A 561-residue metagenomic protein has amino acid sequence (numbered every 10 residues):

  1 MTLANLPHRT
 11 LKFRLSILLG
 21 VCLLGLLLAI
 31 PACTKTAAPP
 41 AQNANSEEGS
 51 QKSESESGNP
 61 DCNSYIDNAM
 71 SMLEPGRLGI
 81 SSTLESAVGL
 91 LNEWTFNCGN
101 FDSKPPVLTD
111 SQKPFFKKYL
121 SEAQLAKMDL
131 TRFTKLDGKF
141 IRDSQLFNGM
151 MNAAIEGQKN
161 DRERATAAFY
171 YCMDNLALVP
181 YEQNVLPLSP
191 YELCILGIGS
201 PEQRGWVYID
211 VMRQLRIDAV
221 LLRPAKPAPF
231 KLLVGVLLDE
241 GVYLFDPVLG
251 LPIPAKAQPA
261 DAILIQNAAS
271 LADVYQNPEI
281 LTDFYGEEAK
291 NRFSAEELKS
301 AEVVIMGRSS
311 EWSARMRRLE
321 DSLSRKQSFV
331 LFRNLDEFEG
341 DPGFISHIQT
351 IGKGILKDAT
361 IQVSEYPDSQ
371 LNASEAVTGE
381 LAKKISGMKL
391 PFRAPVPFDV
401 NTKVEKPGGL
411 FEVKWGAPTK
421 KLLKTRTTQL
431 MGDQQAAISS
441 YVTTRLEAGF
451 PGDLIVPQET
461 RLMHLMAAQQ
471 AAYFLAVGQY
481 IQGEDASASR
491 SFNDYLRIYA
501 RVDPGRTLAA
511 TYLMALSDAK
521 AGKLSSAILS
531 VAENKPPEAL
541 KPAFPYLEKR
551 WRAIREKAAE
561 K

Functional and structural regions predicted by a protein language model:
A29-A32: C-terminal motif of bacterial Sec signal peptides marking the signal peptidase cleavage site
T34-T36: Bacterial signal peptide processing site
E54-S57, N63-S64, N68-G199, D239 (+2 more regions): Secondary-structure boundary elements
K139, D143, F147, R164 (+5 more regions): Hydrophobic/aromatic-rich core segments of domains that either
Q470, F474, Y512-L513, K520 (+1 more regions): "A position-specific structural signal for the A-helix of alpha-solenoid helical repeats
Y499-V502, K535-K541: Alpha-helical junction/boundary sensor with strong preference for TPR arrays
